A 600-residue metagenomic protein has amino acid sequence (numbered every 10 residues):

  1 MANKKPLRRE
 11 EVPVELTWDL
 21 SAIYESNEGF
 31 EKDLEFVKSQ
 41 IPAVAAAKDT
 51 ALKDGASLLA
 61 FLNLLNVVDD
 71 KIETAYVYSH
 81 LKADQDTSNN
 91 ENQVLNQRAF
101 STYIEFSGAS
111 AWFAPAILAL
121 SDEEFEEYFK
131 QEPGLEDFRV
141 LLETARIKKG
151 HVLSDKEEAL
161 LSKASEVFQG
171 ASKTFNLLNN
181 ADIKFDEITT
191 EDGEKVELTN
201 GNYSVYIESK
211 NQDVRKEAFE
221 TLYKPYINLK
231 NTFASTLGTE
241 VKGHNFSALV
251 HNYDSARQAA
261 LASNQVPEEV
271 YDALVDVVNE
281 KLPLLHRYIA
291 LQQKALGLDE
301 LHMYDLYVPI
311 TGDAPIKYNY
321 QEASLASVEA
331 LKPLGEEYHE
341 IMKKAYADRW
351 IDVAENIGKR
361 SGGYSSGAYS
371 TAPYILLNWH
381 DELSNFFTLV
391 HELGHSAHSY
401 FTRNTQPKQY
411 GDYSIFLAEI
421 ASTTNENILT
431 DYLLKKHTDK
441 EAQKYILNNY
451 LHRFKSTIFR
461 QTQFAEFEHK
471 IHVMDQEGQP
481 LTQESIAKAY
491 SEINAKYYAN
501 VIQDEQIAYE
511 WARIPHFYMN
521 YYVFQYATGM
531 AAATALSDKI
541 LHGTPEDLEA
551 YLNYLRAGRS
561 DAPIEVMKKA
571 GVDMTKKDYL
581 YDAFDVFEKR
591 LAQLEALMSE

Functional and structural regions predicted by a protein language model:
M1-G312, A596-E600: A well-structured
E10-V12, E25, F113, I117 (+11 more regions): C-terminal, non-catalytic "cap/extension" segments appended to globular domains
A295-P333, H339, W350, Y374 (+5 more regions): Long, K/E/R/D-enriched contiguous segments that form extended
D313-Y318, I351-T371: Catalytic zinc-binding patch centered on the HExxH motif and its immediate surroundings that defines zinc-dependent
I316-Y320, A368-V390: Short pre-active-site segment immediately N-terminal to the catalytic Zn-binding motif
E329, P333-E340, G363-S366, H395 (+3 more regions): Conserved helix-loop functional segments at active or binding sites
Y374-N378, T405-I415, K444-R453, H472-M474 (+1 more regions): Short beta-alpha connecting loops at secondary-structure transitions that line or flank enzyme active sites
F387, S399-T423: Post-HEXXH active-site segment of zinc metalloproteases
